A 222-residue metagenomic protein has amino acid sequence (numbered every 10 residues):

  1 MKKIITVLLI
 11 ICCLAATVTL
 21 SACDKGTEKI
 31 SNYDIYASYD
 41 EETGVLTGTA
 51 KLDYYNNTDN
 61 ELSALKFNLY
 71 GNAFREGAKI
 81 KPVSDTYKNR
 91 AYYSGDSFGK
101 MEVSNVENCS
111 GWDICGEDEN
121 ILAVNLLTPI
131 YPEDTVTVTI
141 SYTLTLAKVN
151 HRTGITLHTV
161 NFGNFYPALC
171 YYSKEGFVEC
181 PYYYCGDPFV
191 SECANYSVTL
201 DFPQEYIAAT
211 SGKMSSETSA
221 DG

Functional and structural regions predicted by a protein language model:
I4-D24: Sec-dependent N-terminal signal peptides of Gram-positive bacterial secreted proteins and lipoproteins
S21-G48: N-terminal, polar/Ser/Thr-rich
I35-A37, L52, G111-D113, N125-I130 (+2 more regions): Beta-strand-rich interaction surfaces with strong enrichment in secreted/lumenal proteins
Y54-T58: Asparagine-centered strand-capping/turn motif at beta-strand->loop junctions
L62-S110, D201, E205: Solvent-exposed beta-hairpin/edge-strand motifs
R90-K100, S104, S141-G222: Extended, low-hydrophobicity, Ser/Thr/Pro/Gly-biased non-transmembrane segments
N120-V124, V136: Short strand-edge motifs at loop-to-beta-strand transitions and within beta-strands of extracellular beta-rich domains
Y131-I140: Short Pro-Gly-centered flexible turn/kink motifs
